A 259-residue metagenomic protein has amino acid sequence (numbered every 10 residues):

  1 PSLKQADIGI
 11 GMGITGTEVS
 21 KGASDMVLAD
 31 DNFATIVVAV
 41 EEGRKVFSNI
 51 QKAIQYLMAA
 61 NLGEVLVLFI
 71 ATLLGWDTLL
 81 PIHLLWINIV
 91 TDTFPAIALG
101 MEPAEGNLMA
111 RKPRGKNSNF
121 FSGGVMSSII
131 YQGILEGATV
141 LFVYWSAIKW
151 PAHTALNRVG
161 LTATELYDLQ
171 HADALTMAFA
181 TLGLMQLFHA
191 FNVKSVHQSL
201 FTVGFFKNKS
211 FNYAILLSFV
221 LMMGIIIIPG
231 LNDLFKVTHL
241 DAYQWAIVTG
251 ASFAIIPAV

Functional and structural regions predicted by a protein language model:
P1-A6: Acidic, divalent-metal-coordinating active-site segment for phosphoryl/phosphodiester hydrolysis, typified by short
G13-H197: Membrane-embedded transport module
G100, I148, T176, A180-V259: C-terminal transmembrane module of polytopic membrane proteins
